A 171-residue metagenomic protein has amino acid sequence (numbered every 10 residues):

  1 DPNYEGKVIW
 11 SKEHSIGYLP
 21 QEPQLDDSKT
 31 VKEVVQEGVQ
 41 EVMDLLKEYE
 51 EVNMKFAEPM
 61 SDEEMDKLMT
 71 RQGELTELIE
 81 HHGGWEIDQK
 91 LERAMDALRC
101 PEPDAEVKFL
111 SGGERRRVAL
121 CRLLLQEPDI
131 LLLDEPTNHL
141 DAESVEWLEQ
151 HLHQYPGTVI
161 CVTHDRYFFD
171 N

Functional and structural regions predicted by a protein language model:
D1-N171: ABC ATP-binding cassette signature C-motif
